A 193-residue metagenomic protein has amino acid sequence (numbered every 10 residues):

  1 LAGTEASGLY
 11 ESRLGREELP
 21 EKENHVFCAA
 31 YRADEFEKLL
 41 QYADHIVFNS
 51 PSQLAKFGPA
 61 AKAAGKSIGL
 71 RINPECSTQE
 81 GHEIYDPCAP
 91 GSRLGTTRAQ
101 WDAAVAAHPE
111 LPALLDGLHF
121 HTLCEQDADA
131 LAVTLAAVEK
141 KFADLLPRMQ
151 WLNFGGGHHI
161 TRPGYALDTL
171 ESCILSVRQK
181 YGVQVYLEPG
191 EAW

Functional and structural regions predicted by a protein language model:
L1-W151, C173-S176, K180-Y181: Active-site-proximal beta-alpha core segment in soluble small-molecule metabolic enzymes
Q79, R162-P163, W193: Short acidic/glycine-rich loop or secondary-structure boundary segments that cap or lie
T122-L123, W151-T161, P189-E191: Glycine-rich beta-strand-to-loop/alpha-helix junction loops that act as flexible
P163-T169: Metal-dependent catalytic neighborhoods of phosphoester/phosphodiester hydrolases
C173, Q184-W193: Charged (often Lys/Glu-rich) extended helix/loop segments that serve as interaction or gating elements
